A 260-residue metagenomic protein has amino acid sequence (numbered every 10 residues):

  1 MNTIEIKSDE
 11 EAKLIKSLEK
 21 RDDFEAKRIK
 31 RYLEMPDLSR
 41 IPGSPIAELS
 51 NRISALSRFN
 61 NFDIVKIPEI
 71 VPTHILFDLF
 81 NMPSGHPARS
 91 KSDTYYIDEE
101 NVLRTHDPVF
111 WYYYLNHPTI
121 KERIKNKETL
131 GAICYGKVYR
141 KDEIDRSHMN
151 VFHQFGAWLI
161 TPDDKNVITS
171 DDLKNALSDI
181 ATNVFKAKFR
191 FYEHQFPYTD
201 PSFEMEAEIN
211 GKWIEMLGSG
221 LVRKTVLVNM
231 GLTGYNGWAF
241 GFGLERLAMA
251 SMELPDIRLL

Functional and structural regions predicted by a protein language model:
N2-L260: TRNA-recognition modules of translation machinery and tRNA-sensing kinases, especially anticodon-binding
